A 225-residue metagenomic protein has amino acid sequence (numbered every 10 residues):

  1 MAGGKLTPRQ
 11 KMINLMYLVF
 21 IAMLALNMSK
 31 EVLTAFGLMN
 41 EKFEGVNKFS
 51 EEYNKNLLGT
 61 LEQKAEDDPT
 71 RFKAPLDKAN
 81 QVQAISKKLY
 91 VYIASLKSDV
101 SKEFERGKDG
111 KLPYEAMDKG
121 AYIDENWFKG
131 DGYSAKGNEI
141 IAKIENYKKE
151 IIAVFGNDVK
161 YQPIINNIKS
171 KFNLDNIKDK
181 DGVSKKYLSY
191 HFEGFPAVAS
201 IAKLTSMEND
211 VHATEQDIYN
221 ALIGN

Functional and structural regions predicted by a protein language model:
M1-K11: Juxtamembrane loop-transmembrane helix junctions in multi-pass integral membrane proteins, especially the extracellular
R9, V19-G45: Transmembrane signal-anchor/signal-peptide helices with a preference for the extracytoplasmic
L15-M16: Hydrophobic/aromatic interaction determinants used to assemble and anchor large protein complexes
E41-T60: Short extracytoplasmic/periplasmic juxtamembrane "stem" segments immediately C-terminal to an N-terminal membrane anchor
F43, D68-P75, A79, E193-A197 (+1 more regions): Alpha-helical rod/repeat scaffolding segments in eukaryotic adaptors/tethers and long-chain four-helix cytokines
E52, S95-S98, K102, N220 (+1 more regions): Heptad-repeat coiled-coil alpha-helices
L58-Q162: Post-signal peptide N-terminal segment of secreted/secretory-pathway proteins
I140-N225: Extended, domain-scale alpha-helical bundle/helix-rich regions
